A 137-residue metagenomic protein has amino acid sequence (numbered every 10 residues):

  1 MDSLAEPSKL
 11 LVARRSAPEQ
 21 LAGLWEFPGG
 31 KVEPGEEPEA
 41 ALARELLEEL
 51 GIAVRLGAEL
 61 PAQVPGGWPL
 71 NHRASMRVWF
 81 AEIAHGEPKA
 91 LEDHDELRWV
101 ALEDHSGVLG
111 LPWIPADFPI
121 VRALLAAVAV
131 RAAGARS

Functional and structural regions predicted by a protein language model:
M1-E26: N-terminal strand-loop-strand
L4, G35-E36, A40, I114-P115: Short, solvent-exposed loop/helix junctions and linker helices that flank or host conserved functional motifs
A5, E19-Q20, N71-R73, E92 (+1 more regions): A generic fold-level signal
A13, L42, L46, L97: Hydrophobic pocket/interface hotspot
A13-S16, G30, E82, V100-L102: Generic beta-structure capping elements
A22, V78, K89-S137: Nudix hydrolase/Nudix homology domain
F27-L60: The catalytic Nudix box helix
A53-V54, A58-P88, R98, L102-D104 (+1 more regions): Active-site-adjacent beta-strand/loop module that shapes the phosphate/pyrophosphate-binding cleft
